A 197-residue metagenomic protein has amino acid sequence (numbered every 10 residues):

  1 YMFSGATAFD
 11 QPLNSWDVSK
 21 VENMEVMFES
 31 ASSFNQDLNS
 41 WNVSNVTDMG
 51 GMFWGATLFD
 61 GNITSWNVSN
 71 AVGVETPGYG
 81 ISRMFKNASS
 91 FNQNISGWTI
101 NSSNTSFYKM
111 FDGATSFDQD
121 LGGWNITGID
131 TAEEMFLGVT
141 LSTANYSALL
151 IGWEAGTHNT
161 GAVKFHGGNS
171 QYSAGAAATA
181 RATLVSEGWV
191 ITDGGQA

Functional and structural regions predicted by a protein language model:
Y1-A197: Negatively charged
